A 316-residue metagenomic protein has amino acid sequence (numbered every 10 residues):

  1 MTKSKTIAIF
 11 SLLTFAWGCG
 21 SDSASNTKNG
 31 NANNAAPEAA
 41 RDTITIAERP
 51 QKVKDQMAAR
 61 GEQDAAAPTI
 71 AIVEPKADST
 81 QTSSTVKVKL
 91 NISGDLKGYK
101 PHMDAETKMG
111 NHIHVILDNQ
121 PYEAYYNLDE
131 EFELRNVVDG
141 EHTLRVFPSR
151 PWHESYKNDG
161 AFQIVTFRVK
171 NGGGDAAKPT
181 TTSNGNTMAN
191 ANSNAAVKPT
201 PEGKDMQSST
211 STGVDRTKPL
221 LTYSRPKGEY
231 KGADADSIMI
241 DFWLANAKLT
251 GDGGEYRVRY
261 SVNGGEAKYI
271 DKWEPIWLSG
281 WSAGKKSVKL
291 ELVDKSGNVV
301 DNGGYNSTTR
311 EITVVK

Functional and structural regions predicted by a protein language model:
M1-W17: Sec-dependent bacterial lipoprotein signal peptides
C19-N29: Bacterial lipoprotein signal-peptidase II cleavage site
D42, I46-S84, G174-A233: Short, compositionally biased P/S/T/A/G/V-rich stretches that sit at domain boundaries
E74-A77, N91-A105, R225-G228, W243-T250: Short amphipathic, basic-aromatic surface patches that mediate peripheral association with negatively charged
P121-L128, G265-W273: Short beta-strand segments within Ig-like beta-sandwich modules, predominantly Fibronectin type-III
L134-D139, L278-A283: Short, flexible loop/turn segments at beta-strand junctions in immunoglobulin-like and fibronectin type III
S149-K157, A267, V293-N302: Short acidic/polar inter-strand loop motif in beta-rich domains
